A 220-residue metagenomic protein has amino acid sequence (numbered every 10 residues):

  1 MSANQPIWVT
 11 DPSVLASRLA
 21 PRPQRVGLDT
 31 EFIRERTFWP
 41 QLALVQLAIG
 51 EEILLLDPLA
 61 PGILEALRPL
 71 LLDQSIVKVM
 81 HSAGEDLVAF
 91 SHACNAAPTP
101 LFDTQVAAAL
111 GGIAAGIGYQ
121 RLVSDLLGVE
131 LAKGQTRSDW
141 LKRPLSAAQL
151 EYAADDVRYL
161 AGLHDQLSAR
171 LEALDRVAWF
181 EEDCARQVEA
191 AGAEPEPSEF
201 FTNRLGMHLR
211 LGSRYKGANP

Functional and structural regions predicted by a protein language model:
M1-V26, T30: N-terminal accessory regions of nucleic-acid-interacting proteins
S13, S17-A20, P69-L72, A169: Replace "anionic and nucleotidyl ligands
P23, Q41-L42, S75-I76: Short, surface-exposed beta-edge/turn micro-motifs
T30-E31, S82: Fold-independent oxyanion-binding glycine-rich loops and adjacent beta-strand/coil segments at enzyme active sites
E31-G50: An N-terminal structural lobe/cap that precedes and organizes the functional/catalytic core across diverse proteins
Q46, E51-A161, S168, V188: Active-site-proximal helix-loop-helix substrate-binding element of RNase H-like nuclease domains
L150-P220: Mixed-charge, glycine-rich, non-catalytic linkers/tails in nucleic-acid processing enzymes
